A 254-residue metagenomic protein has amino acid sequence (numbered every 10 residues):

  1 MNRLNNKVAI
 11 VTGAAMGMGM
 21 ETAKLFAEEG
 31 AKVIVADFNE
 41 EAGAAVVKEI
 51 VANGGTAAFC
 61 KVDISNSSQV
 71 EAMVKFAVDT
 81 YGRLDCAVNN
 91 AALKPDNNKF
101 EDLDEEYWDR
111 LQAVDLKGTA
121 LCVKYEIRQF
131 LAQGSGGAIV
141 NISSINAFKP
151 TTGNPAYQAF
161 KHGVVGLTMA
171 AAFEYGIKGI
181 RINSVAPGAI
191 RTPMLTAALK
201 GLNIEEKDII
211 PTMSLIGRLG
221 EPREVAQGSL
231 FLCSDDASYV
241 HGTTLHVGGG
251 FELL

Functional and structural regions predicted by a protein language model:
L4-I34: Canonical Rossmann dinucleotide-binding motif of NAD(H)/NADP(H)-dependent dehydrogenases/reductases, specifically
K94-N97, K149, T192, T212-M213 (+2 more regions): Short C-terminal tail/terminal secondary-structure segment of NAD(P)H-dependent dehydrogenase/reductase domains
N98-F100, D104-Q112, I210: Substrate-binding pocket helix/loop in short-chain dehydrogenase/reductase
V123, F160, T168: Active-site helix of classical SDR
R128, F173-I177, S238: Alpha-helical segment proximal to the catalytic Tyr-Lys
S144: Residue(s) in the substrate-gating loop at a strand-loop-helix junction that position the organic substrate next
S184, I204-D236, V240, V247-G249: C-terminal helical subdomain
